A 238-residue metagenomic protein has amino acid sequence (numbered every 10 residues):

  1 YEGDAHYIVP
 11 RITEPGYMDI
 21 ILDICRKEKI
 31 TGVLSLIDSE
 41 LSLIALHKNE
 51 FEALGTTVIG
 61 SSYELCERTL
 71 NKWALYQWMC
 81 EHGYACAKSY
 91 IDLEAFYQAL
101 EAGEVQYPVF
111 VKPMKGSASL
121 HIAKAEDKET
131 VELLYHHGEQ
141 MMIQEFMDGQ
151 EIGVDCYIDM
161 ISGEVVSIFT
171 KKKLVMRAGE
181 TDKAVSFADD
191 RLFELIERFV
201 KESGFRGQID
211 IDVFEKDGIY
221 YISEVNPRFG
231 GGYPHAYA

Functional and structural regions predicted by a protein language model:
Y1, G16-D19, S61, E67-N71 (+2 more regions): Short, charged, surface-exposed secondary-structure boundary motifs
Y1-I59: ATP-binding N-terminal substructure of ATP-dependent carboxylate-amine bond-forming enzymes
D38-E40, M114-G116, R228: Short glycine-rich anion-binding loops that position phosphate/pyrophosphate groups of nucleotides and phosphorylated
C66-G149, M160-E164, D190-F193: Active-site nucleotide/adenylate-binding loops and adjacent lid/helix of ATP-dependent enzymes
S119, V175-G179, K183-A184, N226-Y237: Glycine-rich phosphate/pyrophosphate-binding beta-alpha loops
A123-G204, F214-E215, I219-Y221: Phosphate-binding site of ATP-dependent enzymes
Q208-D212: Flexible, glycine/charged-enriched surface loops at secondary-structure junctions
